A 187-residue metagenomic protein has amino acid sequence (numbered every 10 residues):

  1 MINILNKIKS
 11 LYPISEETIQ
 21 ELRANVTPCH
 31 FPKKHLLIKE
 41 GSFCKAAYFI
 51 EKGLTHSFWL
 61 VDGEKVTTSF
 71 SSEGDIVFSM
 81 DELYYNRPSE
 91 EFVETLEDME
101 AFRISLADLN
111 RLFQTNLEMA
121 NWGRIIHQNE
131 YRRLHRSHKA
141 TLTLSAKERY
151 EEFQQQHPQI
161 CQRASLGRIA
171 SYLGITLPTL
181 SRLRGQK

Functional and structural regions predicted by a protein language model:
M1-T27: Cyclic nucleotide-binding regulatory module and flanking cytosolic helices
I4, E130-K139: Short, Lys/Arg-enriched N-terminal segment that forms or immediately precedes the first helix of a structured domain
T27, L54-W59, I76, E100-A101: Short beta-strand segments in beta-sandwich/barrel cores
K34, K45-H56, E73-G74: Glycine- and acidic-residue-biased ligand/ion/polar-headgroup-sensing regions
L37-S42: Short phosphate-coordinating micro-motif centered on Lys-Gly-acidic
V61-T67: Hydrophobic/aromatic-rich structural module bridging two neighboring secondary-structure elements via a short loop
T67-I125: Cyclic-nucleotide recognition modules
L144-K187: Phosphate-/nucleic-acid-contacting segments
